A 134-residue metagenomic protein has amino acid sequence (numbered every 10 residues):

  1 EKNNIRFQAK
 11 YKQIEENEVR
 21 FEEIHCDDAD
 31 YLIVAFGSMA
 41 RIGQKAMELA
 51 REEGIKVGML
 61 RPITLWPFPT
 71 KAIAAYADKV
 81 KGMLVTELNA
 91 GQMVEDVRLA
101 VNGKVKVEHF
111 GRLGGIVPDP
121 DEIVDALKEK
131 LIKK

Functional and structural regions predicted by a protein language model:
E1-K134: Flexible, low-complexity linker and terminal segments
